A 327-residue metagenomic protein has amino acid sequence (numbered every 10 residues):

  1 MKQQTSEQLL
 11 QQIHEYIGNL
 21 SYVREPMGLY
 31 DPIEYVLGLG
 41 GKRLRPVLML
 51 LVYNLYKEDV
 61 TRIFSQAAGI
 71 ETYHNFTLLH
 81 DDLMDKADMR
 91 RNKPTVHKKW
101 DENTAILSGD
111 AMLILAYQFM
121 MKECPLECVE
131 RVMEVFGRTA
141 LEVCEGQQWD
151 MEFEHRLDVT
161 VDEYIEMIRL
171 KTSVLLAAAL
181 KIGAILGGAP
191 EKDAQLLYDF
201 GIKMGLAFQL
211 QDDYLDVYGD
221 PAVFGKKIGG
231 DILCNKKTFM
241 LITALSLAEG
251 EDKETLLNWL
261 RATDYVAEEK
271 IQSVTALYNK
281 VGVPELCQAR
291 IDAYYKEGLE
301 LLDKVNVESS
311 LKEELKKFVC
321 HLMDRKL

Functional and structural regions predicted by a protein language model:
M1, T5, V36, T160 (+3 more regions): Non-transmembrane, amphipathic alpha-helical segments
M1-S21: N-terminal amphipathic/basic leader segments beginning at the initiator methionine
T5, L9, S108, C124 (+5 more regions): Catalytic cores of large soluble enzymes that bind and process phosphate-bearing ligands
G18-K253, D292-A293, L299, C320-M323: Mg2+-dependent prenyl diphosphate-binding active-site environment of isoprenoid biosynthetic enzymes
D158, G188, Y265, K304-N306: Short, conserved sequence motifs enriched in acidic/basic residues, glycine, and aromatics that mark functional "hot
F224-I228, K280, K304: Acidic, serine/threonine- and proline-rich low-complexity regulatory regions
E254-L302: Mobile late-domain/C-terminal helix-loop "cap" segments that border catalytic sites or the cytosolic face
Y294, N306-L327: Short, amphipathic C-terminal "tail helix"
